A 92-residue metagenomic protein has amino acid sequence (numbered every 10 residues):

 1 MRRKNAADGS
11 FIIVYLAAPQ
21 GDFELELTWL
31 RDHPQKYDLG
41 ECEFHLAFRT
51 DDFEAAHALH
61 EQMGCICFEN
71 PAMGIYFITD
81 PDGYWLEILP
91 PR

Functional and structural regions predicted by a protein language model:
M1-D22: Core segments of cupin and vicinal oxygen chelate
M1-K4, T28, N70: Solvent-exposed beta-strand sheet faces enriched in polar/charged residues
P19, L39-W85, P91: Vicinal oxygen chelate
H33-Q35: Short beta-strand/turn micro-motifs at beta-sheet edges
